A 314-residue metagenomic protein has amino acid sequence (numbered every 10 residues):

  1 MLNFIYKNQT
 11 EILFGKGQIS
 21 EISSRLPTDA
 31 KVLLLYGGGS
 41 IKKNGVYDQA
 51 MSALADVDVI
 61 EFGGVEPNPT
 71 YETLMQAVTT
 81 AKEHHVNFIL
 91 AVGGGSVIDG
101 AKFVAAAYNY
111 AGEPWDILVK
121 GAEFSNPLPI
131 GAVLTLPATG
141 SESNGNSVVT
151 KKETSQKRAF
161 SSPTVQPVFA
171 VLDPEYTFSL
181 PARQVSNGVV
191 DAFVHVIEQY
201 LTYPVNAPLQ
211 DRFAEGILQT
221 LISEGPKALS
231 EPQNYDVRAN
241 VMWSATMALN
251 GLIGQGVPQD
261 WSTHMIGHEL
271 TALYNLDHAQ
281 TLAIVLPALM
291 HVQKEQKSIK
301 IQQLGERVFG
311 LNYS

Functional and structural regions predicted by a protein language model:
M1-F88: ATP/NTP phosphate-donor binding region
E11, K31-L33, I60, N87-L90 (+6 more regions): Structural motif
S20, Y110-N206: A glycine/threonine-rich phosphate-anchoring loop and its flanking beta-alpha core in nucleotide/phosphate-binding
N68, S96, A106-Y108, T135-A138 (+2 more regions): Acidic, glycine-rich active-site loops and adjacent beta-strand->loop/helix elements that engage anionic groups
A77-V78, V97-A111, S143-N144: Short Gly/Thr/Asp-enriched flexible loops that form oxyanion-binding sites at enzyme active sites
V86-K102, T135-S141, L273: Glycine/serine-rich anion-binding loops at beta->alpha junctions that coordinate negatively charged ligand groups
Q199, Y203-S314: Active-site segments that bind and position negatively charged phosphate/pyrophosphate groups
